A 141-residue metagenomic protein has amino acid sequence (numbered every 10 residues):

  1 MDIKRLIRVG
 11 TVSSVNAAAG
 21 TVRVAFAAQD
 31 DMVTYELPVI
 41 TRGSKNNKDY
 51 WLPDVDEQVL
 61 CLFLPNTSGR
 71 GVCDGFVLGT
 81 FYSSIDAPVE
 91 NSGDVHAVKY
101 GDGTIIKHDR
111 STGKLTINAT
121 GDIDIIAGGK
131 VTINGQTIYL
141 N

Functional and structural regions predicted by a protein language model:
M1-D122: Hydrophobic packing positions characteristic of elongated beta-solenoid/beta-helix-type spike/fiber shafts
G10-T11, N118-N141: Intrinsic-disorder/coil detector with helix-boundary
